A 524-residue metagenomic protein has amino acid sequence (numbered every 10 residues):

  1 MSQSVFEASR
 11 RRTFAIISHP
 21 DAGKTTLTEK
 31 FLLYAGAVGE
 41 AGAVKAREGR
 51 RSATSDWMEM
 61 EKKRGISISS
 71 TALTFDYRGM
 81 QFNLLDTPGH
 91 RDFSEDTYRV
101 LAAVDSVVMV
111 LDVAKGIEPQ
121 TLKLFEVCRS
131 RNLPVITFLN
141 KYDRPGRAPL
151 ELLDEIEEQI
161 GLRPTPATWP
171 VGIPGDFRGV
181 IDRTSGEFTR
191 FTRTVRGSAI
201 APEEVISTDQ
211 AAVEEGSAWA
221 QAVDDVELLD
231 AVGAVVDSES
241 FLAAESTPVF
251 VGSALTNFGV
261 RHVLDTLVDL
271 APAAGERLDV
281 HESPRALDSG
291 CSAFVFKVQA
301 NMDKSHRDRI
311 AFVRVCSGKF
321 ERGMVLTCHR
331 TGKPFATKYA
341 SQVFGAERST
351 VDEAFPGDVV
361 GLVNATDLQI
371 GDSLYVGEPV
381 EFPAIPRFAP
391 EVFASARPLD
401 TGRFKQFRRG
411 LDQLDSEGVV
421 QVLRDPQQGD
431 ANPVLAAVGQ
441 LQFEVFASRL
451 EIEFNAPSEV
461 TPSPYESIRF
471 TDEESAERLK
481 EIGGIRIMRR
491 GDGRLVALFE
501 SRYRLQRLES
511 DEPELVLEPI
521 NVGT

Functional and structural regions predicted by a protein language model:
M1-T524: Structural and coupling elements of P-loop NTPases
